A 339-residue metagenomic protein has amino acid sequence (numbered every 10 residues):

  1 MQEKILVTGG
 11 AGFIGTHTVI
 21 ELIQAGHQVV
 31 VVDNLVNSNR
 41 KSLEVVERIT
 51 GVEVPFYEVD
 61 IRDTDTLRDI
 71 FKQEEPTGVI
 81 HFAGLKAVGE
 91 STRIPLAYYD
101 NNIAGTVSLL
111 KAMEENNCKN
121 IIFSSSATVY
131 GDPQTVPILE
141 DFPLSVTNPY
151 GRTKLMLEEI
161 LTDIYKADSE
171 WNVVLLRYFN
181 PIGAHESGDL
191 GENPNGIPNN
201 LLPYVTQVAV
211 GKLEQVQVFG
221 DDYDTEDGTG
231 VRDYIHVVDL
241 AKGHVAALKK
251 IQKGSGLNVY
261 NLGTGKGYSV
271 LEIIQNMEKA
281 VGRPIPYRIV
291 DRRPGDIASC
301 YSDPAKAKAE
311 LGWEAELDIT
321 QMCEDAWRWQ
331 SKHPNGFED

Functional and structural regions predicted by a protein language model:
M1-A184: N-terminal Rossmann-like NAD(P)+-binding domain of SDR-like oxidoreductases, especially those catalyzing
F13-V19, S42, V88, L109 (+14 more regions): Short, electropositive, low-hydrophobicity segments enriched in small/polar residues
R40, E170, N180-N200, G211-R232: Short, flexible, glycine-rich and Lys/Arg-enriched loop motifs at helix boundaries that contact anionic partners
V59, D63, P194-P198, K266 (+1 more regions): Residue-level signature of the cytosolic catalytic core of signaling kinases
E75, N117, Y165, S169 (+4 more regions): Secondary-structure transition/hinge residues
Y99, T147-L155, G191-N199, P203 (+1 more regions): Short-chain dehydrogenase/reductase
L202-D339: C-terminal substrate-binding subdomain of Rossmann-fold SDR/epimerase-dehydratase oxidoreductases
